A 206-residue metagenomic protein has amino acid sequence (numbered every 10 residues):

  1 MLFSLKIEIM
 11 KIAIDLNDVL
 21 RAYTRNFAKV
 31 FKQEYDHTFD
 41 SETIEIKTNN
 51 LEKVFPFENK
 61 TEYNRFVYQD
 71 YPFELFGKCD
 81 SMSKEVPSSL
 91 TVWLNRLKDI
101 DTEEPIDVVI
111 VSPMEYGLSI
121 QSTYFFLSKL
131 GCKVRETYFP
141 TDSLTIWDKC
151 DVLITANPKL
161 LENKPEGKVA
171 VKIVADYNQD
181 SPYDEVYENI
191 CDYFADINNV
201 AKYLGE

Functional and structural regions predicted by a protein language model:
L5-F66: Active-site neighborhood of HAD-like aspartate-dependent phosphohydrolases
R65-I110, L118-Q121: Short, acidic loop-to-helix structural element flanking the phosphoryl-transfer center in phosphate-processing enzymes
V111-K164: Substrate-recognition "cap/lid" segment bordering the active-site pocket of phosphatases
T137-T141, E185-D196: Short acidic-hydrophobic, aromatic-tinged amphipathic segments that line or gate anion-handling sites
L144-I146, Y193-E206: Short amphipathic alpha-helix with an adjacent loop that forms part of the alpha/beta core around
V152-D192: Acidic, Mg2+-coordinating phosphoryl-transfer loop and its flanking beta/alpha structural elements, shared across
